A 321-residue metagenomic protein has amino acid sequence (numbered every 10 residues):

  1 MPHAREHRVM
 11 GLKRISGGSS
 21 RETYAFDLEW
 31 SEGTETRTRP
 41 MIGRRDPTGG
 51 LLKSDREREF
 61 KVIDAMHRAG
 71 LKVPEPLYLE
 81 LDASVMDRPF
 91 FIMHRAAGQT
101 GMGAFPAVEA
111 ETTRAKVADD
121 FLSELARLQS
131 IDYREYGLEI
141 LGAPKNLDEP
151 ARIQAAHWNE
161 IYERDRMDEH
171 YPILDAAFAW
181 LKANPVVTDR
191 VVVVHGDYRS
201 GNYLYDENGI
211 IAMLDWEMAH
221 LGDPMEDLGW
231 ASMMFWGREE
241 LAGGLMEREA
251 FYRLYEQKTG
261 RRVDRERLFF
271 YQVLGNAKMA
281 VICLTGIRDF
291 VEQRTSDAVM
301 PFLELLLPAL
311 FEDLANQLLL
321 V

Functional and structural regions predicted by a protein language model:
M1-R8: Juxta-kinase regulatory segment immediately upstream of eukaryotic protein kinase catalytic domains
G11-A176, P185-R190: ATP-binding pocket architecture of kinase catalytic cores
V191-V193, I211: Conserved protein kinase catalytic-loop anchor
V193-H195, S200: Catalytic-loop of the protein kinase fold
L214-A219: Activation of the activation-loop gatekeeper triad in protein kinase-fold domains
M225-R261, L274-Q293: Active-site activation/catalytic loop segments of kinase-like enzymes and analogous catalytic loops in related
V281-V321: Helical subdomain adjoining the active site within ATP-dependent kinase catalytic cores
